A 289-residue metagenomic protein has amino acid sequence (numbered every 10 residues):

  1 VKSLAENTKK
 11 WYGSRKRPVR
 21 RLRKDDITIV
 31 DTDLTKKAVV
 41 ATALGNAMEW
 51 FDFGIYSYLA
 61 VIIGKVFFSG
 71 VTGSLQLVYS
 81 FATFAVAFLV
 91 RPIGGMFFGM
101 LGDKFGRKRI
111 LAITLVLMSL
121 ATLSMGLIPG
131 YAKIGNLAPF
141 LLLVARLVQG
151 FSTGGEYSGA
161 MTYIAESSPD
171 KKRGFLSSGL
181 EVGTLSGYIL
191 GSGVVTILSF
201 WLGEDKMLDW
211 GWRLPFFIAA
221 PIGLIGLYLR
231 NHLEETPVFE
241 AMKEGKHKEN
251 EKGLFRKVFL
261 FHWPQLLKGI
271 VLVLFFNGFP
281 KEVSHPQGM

Functional and structural regions predicted by a protein language model:
L4-Y58: Cytosolic juxtamembrane N-terminal segment immediately preceding the first transmembrane helix of multi-pass
S57, W263-M289: Extracytoplasmic gate region of multi-pass secondary transporters
A60-R91: Extracellular/periplasmic helix-loop-helix junction of adjacent transmembrane segments in MFS-like secondary
S69, V116-I134: C-terminal ends and interior cores of transmembrane alpha-helices in multi-pass membrane transporters/permeases
F81-M100, S119-A121: Central cavity-lining transmembrane alpha-helices of secondary-active solute carriers, predominantly the Major
G135-G154: Hydrophobic core of transmembrane alpha-helices in multi-pass small-molecule transporters, especially MFS/SLC-type
F175-S199, I222: Glycine-rich segments within core transmembrane alpha-helices of 12-TM secondary carriers
N231-G253: Flexible cytoplasmic inter-helical loops of multi-pass small-molecule transporters
